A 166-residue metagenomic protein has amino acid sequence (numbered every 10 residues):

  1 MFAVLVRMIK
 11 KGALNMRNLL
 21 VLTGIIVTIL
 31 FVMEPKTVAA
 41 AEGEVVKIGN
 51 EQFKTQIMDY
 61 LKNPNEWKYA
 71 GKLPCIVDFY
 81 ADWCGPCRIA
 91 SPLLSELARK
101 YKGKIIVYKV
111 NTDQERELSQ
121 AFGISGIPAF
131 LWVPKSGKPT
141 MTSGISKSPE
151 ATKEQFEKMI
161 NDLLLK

Functional and structural regions predicted by a protein language model:
M1-K54, N161-D162, K166: N-terminal targeting signals for export/organelle localization
K47-L73: A short beta-strand-turn-helix
N50, K54, S91-A98, R116-S119 (+2 more regions): Extracytoplasmic/secreted envelope proteins and their assembly/folding machinery, especially bacterial periplasmic
K72-C75, F79-W83, G126: Short pre-active-site segment immediately N-terminal to redox-active cysteine/selenocysteine motifs in thiol-based
F79, A90, A98, K102-R116: Thiol-based oxidoreductase modules, predominantly thioredoxin-like and allied folds used for disulfide exchange
D82-I89, Q120, A129: C-type cytochrome heme c attachment motif
R116, F122-W132: Structural micro-motif
L131-K166: Non-catalytic, surface beta->alpha helical segment in thiol-disulfide oxidoreductase systems
